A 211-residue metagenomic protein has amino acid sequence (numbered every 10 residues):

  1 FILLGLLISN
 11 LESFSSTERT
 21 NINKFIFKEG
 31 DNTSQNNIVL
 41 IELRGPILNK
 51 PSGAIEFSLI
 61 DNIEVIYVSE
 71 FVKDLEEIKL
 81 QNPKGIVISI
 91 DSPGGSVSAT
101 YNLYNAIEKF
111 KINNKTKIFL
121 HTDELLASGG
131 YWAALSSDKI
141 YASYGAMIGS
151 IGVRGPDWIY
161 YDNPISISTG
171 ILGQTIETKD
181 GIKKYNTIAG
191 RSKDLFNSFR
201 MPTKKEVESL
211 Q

Functional and structural regions predicted by a protein language model:
F1-T116, S128-W132, S136-Q211: Small-residue-centered hinge/linker elements
F119-A127: Glycine-rich beta-to-alpha transition loops that act as phosphate-gripper elements at the mouths of alpha/beta enzyme
